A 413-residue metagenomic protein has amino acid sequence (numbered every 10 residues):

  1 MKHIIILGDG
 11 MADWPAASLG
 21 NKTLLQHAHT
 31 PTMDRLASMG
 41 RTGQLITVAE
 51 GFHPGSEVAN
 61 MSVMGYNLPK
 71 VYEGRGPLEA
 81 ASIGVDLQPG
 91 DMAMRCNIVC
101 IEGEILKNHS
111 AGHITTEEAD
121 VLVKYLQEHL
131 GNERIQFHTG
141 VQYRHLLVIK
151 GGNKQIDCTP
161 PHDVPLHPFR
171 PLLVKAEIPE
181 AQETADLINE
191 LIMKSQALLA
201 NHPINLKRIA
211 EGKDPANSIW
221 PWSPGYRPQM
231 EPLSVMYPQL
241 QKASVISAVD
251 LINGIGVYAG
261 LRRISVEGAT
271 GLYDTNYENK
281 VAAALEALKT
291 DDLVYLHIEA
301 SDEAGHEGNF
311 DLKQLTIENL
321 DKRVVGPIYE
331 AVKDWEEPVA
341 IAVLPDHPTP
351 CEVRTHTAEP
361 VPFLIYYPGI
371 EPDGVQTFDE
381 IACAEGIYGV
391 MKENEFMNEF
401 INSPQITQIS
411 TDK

Functional and structural regions predicted by a protein language model:
M1-I409: Feature captures the catalytic ectodomains and active-site-proximal regions of enzymes that hydrolyze or transfer
